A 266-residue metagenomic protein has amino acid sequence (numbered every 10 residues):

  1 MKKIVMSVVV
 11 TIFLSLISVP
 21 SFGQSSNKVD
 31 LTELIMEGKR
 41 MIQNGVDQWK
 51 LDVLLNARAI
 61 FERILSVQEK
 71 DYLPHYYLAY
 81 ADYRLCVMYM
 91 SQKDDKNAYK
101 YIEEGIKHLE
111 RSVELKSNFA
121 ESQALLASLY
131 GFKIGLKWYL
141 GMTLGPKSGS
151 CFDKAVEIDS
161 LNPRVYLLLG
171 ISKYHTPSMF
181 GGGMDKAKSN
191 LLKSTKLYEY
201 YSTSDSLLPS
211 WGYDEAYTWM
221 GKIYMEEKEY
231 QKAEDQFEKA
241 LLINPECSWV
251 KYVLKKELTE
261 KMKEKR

Functional and structural regions predicted by a protein language model:
M1-I4: Positively charged n-region of N-terminal signal peptides that target proteins for export
S7-S18: Bacterial N-terminal signal peptides
S21-V87: N-terminal leader/linker segments that initiate helical-solenoid repeat arrays
Q24-V29, E33, R40-Q48, N97 (+8 more regions): Long, charged/polar, soluble alpha-helical segments
E37-N56, A81-S112, N118, S122-K154 (+2 more regions): Short coil/linker segments at helix-helix boundaries
Y200, S204-R266: Terminal, low-structured helical/coil segments at or just beyond the last alpha-helical repeat
